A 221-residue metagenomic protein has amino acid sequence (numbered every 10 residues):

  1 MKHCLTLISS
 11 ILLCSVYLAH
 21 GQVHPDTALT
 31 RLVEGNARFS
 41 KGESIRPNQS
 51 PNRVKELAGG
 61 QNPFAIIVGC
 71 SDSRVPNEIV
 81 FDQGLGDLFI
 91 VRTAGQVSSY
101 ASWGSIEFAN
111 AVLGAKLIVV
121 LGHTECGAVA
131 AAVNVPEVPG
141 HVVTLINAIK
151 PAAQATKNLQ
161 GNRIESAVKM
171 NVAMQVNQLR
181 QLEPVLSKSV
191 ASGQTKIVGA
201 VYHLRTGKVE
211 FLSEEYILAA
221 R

Functional and structural regions predicted by a protein language model:
M1-L5: Positively charged n-region of N-terminal signal peptides that target proteins for export
T6-V16: Bacterial N-terminal signal peptides
H20-N62, L85-G86, G95-L113, A130-R221: Divalent-metal-activated hydrolytic enzyme cores
Q61-I66, D72-E78: Active-site alpha/beta core segments
I66-G69, F89-R92, V119-L121: Structural recognition of the beta-strand scaffold that forms the well-ordered cores of secreted hydrolase catalytic
G69-R74, A94-V97, H123: Short glycine-enriched loops at secondary-structure junctions
R74-V91: Catalytic core of membrane glycerolipid acyltransferases/transacylases, capturing the structured, soluble-facing
V119-N134: Glycine- and Gly-Pro-enriched alpha-helical subdomains that act as flexible, kink-prone "lid/hinge" or packing modules
